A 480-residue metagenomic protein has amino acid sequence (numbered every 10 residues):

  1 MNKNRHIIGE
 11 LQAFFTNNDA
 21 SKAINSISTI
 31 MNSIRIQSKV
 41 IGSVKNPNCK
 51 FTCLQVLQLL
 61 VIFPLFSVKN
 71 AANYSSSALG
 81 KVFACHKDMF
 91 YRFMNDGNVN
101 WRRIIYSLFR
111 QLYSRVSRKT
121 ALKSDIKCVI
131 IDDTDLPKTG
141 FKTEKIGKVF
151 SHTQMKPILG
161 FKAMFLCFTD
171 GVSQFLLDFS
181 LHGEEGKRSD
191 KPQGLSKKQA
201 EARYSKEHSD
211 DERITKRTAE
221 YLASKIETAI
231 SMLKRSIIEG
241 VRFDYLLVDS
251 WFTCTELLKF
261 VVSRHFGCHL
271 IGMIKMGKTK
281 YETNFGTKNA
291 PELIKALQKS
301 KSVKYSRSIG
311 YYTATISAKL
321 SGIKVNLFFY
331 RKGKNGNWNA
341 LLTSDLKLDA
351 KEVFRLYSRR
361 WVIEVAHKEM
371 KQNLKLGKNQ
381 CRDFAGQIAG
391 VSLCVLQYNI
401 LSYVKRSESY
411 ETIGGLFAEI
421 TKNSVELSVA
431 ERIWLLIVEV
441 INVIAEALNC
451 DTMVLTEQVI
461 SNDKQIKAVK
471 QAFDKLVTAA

Functional and structural regions predicted by a protein language model:
F15-L59: Basic, short loop/linker segments at the boundary and entry of helix-turn-helix/winged-helix-like folds
N18, N95-K198, G310: Active-site-proximal, Lys/Arg-enriched surface segment that forms a nucleic-acid-binding/basic interface patch
K39-F51, S67-F141, K148, T253 (+5 more regions): Electropositive nucleic-acid engagement tracts
L54-V68, F165, V391-K405, E431-E446: Short, hydrophobic/amphipathic alpha-helical patches that form generic packing surfaces within helical domains
I130-D135, A350-C381: Short amphipathic alpha-helical "interface-anchor" segments enriched in bulky aromatics
G194, Q199-Y330, T412-A418, V425 (+4 more regions): An internal, acidic/charged active-site-proximal segment that coordinates divalent cations and/or engages
G377-I433: Basic, amphipathic alpha-helical segments enriched in Lys/Arg and hydrophobic/aromatic residues
